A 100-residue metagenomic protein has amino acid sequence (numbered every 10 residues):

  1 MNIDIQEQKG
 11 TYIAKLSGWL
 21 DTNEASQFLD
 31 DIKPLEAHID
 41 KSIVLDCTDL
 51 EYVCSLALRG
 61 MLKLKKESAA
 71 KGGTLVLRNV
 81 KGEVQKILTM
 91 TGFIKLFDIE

Functional and structural regions predicted by a protein language model:
M1-K15: Short beta-strand/loop segment at the start of cytosolic alpha/beta domains
W19-L96: Amphipathic alpha-helical interaction surfaces in cytosolic regulatory modules
D98-E100: Short acidic-hydrophobic, aromatic-tinged amphipathic segments that line or gate anion-handling sites
